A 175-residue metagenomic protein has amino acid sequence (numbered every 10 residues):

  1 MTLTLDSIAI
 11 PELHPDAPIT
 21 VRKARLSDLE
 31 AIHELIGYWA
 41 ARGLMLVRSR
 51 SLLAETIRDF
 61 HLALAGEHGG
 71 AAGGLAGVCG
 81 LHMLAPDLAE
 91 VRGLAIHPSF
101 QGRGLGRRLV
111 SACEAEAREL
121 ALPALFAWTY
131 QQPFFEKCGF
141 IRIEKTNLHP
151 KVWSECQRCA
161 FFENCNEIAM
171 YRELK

Functional and structural regions predicted by a protein language model:
M1-H14: Short acidic N-proximal helix/loop "leader" segments that mark the beginning of a domain or an inter-domain linker
L13, P18-I32: A short beta-loop-alpha structural element at the N-terminal edge of CoA-dependent acyl/N-acetyltransferase catalytic
H33-G69, Q157: Active-site rim helix/loop that mediates acceptor-substrate recognition in acyltransferases
L62, G73-M83, D87-A95: Conserved beta-strand in the GNAT
L94-Q101, Y130-Q131: A short, internal acetyl-CoA/4′-phosphopantetheine-binding micro-motif in the GNAT/acyltransferase core
G102-A115, A127: Conserved acetyl-CoA-binding loop-helix of GNAT-fold acetyltransferases
E119, P123, T129-C156: Conserved active-site alpha-helix within GNAT-family acetyltransferase domains
L148-K175: C-terminal "cap" of GNAT-fold acetyltransferases
